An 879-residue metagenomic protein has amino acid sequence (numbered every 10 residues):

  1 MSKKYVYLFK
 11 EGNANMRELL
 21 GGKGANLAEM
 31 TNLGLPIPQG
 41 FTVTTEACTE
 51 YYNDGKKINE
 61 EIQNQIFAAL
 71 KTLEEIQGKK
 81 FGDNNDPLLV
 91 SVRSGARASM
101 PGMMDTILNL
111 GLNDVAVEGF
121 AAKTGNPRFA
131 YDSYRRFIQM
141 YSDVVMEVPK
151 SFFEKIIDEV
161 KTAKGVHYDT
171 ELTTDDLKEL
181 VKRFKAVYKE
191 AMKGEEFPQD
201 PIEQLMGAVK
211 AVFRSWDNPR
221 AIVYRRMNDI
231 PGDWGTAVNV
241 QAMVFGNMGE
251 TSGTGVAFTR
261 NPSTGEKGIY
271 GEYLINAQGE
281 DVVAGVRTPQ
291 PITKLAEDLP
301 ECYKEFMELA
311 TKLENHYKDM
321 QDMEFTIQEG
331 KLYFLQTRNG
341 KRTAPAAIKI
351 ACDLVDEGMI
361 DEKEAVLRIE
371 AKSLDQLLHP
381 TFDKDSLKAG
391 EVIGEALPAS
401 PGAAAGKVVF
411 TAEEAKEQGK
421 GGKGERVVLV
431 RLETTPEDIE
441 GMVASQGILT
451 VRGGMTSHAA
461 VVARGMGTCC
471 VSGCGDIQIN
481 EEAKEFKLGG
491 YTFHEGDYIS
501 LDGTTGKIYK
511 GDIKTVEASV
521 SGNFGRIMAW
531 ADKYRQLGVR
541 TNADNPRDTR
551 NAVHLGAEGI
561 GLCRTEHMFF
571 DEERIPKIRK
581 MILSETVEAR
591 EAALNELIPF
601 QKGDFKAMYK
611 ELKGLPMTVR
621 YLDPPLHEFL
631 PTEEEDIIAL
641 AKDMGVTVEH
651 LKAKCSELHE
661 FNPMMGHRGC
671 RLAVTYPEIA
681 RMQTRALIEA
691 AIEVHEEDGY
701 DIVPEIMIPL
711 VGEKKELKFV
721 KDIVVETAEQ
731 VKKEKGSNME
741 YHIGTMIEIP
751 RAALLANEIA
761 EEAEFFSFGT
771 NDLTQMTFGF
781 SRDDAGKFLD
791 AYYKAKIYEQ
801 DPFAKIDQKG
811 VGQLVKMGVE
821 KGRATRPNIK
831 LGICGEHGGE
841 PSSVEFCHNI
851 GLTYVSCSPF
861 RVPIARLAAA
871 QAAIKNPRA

Functional and structural regions predicted by a protein language model:
M1-G390, K416, K420-G421, E425-V428 (+12 more regions): Nucleotide/phosphate-binding sheet-loop regions of phosphoryl- and nucleotidyl-transfer enzymes
F41, V451-G453, S472-G475, C563 (+2 more regions): Short beta->alpha connector loops at strand-helix junctions that form conserved, small/polar/Pro-enriched
R93-S94, V520, W530-A879: Conserved alpha/beta-domain cores
V209, W216, L378-V409, R526-D532 (+2 more regions): Flexible inter-domain linker/hinge segments
K331-Y333, T435-V443, G447, M455-V461 (+8 more regions): Glycine-rich phosphate/ribose-binding loops and adjacent secondary-structure elements that form binding surfaces
E362, L367-A371, I513-G538, G559: Intein/HINT protein-splicing elements and their conserved insertion hotspots or analogous self-processing inserts
E395-E437, L488-R526: Extended, non-globular alpha-helical segments
